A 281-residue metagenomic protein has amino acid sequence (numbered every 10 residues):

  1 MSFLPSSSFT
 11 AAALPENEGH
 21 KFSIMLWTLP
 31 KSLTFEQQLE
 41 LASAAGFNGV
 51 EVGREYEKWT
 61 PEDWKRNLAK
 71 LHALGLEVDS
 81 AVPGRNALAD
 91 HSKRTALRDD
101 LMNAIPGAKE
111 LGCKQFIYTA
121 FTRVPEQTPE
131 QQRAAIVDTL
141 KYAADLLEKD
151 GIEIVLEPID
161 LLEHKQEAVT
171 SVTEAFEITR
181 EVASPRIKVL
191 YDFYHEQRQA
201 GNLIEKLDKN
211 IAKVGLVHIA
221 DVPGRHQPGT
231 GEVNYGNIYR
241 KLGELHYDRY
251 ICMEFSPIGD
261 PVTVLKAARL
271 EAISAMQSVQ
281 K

Functional and structural regions predicted by a protein language model:
S2-S23, T28, S32-S43, C113 (+2 more regions): Histidine-acidic metal/acid-base catalytic patches
A12-N17, H72-L74, A87-K188, V279-Q280: Active-site acidic/histidine proton-transfer and metal-coordination neighborhood in alpha/beta enzyme cores
T28-P30, R54-Y56, G84-A87, T122-V124 (+4 more regions): Active-site-proximal loop/turn and secondary-structure-junction residues that shape catalytic pockets, frequently
L41-P61, V82-N86: N-terminal substrate-binding region of glycoside hydrolase catalytic domains
N48-G49, E77, K114, E153 (+1 more regions): Residue-level detector of anion-binding/catalytic polar loops
E51, S80-V82, I117, V155 (+2 more regions): Conserved beta-strand positions in the central sheet of alpha/beta enzyme cores
E51-L74, A120-T128, E163, P223-H226: Glycine-rich, proline-tolerant flexible connector loops at the mouths of alpha/beta enzymes
P61-N67, S92-T95, T128-E130, P261-L265: Metal-dependent catalytic neighborhoods of phosphoester/phosphodiester hydrolases
